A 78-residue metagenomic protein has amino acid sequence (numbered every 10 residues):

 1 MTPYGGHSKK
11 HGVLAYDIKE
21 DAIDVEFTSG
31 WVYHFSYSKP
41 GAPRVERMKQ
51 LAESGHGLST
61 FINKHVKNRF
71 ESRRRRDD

Functional and structural regions predicted by a protein language model:
M1-G41, V45-D78: A charge-rich, low-complexity, intrinsically flexible signal that marks solvent-exposed coils, linkers, repeats
